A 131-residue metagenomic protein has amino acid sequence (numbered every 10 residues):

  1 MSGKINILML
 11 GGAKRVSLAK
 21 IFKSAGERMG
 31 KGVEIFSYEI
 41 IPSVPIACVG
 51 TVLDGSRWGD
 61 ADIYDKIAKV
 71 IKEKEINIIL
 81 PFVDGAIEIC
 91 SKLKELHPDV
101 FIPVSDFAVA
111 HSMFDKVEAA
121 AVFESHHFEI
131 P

Functional and structural regions predicted by a protein language model:
M1-D106: ATP-binding N-terminal substructure of ATP-dependent carboxylate-amine bond-forming enzymes
L96-P131: A conserved helix-loop-beta module that forms one wall/lid of the active-site cleft in ATP-utilizing catalytic domains
